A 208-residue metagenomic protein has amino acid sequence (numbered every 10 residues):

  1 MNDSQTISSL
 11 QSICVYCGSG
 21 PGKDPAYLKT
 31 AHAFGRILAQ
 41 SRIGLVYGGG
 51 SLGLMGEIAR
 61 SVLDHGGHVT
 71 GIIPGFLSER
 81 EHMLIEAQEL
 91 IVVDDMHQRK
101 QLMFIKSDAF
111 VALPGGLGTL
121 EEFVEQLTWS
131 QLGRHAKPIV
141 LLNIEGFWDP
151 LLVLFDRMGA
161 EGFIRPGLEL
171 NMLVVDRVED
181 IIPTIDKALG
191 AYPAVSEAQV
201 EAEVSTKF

Functional and structural regions predicted by a protein language model:
N2-K106, G146-E179, A188-F208: A cross-family phosphate/adenosyl-ligand binding-site feature
L63, W129-K137, F163-R165: Arginine/glycine-rich "motif VI" loop of SF2 helicases in the C-terminal RecA-like domain
Q98-G133, V140, A191-Q199: Active-site/ligand-binding-proximal alpha/beta "capping" segment
G116-G118, L132, E145-F147, V178-D180: Short acidic/polar capping segments at secondary-structure boundaries
A136-E145, V174: Short loop-to-beta-strand entry elements in the cores of soluble alpha/beta enzymes
I185: Hydrophobic "lid"/C-terminal helical patch of Rossmann-like NAD(P)-dependent dehydrogenase/epimerase domains
